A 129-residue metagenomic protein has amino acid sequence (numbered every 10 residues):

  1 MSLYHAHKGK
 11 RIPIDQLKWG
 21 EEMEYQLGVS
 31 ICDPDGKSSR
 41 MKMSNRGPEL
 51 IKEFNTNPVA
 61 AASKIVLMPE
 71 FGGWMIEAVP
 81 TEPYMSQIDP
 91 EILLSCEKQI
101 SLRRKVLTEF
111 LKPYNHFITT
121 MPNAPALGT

Functional and structural regions predicted by a protein language model:
M1-T129: Terminal catalytic/cofactor-binding subdomain
